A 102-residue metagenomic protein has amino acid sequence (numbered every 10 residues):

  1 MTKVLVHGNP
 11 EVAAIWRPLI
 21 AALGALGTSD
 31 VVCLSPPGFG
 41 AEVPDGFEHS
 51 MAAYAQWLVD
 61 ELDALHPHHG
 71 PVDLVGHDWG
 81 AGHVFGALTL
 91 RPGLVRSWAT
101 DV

Functional and structural regions predicted by a protein language model:
M1, T28-S29, H69-P71, V95: A general structural motif
M1-V43: Conserved HGGG/HGGXW glycine-rich cap/lid loop of the alpha/beta-hydrolase fold
I20-G24, E48-M51, R91-G93: Glycine-rich, phosphate-binding/catalytic loops in enzymes
G24-G27, L65-H68, P92: Alpha-helix termini
C33-V75: Active-site loop/oxyanion-hole signature of alpha/beta-hydrolase fold enzymes
G70-V102: Conserved hydrolase catalytic core segment
